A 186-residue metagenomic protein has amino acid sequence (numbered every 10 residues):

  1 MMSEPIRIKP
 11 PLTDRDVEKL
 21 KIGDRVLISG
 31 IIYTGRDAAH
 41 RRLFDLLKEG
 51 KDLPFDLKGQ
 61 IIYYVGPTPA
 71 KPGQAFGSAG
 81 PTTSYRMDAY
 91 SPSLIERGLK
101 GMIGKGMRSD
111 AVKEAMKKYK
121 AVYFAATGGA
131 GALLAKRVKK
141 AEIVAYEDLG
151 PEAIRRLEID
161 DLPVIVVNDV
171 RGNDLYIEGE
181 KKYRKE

Functional and structural regions predicted by a protein language model:
S3-L12: Short, structured beta-strand/loop micro-motifs enriched in basic residues and often containing a Trp
T13, Y33, T68-A70, R171-N173: Short, glycine-/Ser/Thr-/acidic-enriched flexible segments
T34-G35, A39-L162: Feature captures the catalytic cores and cofactor-binding loops of soluble hydro-lyases/lyases that act on carboxylate
S91, V166-E186: Active-site/ligand-binding-proximal alpha/beta "capping" segment
